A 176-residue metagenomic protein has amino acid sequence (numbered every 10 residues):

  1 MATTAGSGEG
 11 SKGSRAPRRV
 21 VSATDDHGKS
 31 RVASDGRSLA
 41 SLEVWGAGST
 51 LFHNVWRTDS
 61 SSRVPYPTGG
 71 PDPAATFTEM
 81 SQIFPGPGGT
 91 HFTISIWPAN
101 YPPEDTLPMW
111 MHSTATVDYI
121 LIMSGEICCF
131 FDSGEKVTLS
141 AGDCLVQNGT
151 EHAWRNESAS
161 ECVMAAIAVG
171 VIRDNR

Functional and structural regions predicted by a protein language model:
E9-S11, R18-V20, K29-V32, E157-R176: Double-stranded beta-helix
K12-R15, W110-M111: Short loop/turn motifs at secondary-structure junctions and domain boundaries
A16-R18, T114-A115: Short, small/polar residue-rich loop motifs at catalytic or cofactor-binding pockets
D25-H27, I122: Short, acidic, Ser/Thr-enriched surface-loop or helix-capping motifs
K29-W110, T116, C162, N175: A short glycine-rich, His/Asp/Glu-containing loop-to-beta-strand
T76, G86-H91, C128, K136-D143 (+1 more regions): Ligand-binding loop in jelly-roll beta-barrel domains
D105-S140: A short beta-strand-loop-beta hairpin characteristic of the jelly-roll/cupin
